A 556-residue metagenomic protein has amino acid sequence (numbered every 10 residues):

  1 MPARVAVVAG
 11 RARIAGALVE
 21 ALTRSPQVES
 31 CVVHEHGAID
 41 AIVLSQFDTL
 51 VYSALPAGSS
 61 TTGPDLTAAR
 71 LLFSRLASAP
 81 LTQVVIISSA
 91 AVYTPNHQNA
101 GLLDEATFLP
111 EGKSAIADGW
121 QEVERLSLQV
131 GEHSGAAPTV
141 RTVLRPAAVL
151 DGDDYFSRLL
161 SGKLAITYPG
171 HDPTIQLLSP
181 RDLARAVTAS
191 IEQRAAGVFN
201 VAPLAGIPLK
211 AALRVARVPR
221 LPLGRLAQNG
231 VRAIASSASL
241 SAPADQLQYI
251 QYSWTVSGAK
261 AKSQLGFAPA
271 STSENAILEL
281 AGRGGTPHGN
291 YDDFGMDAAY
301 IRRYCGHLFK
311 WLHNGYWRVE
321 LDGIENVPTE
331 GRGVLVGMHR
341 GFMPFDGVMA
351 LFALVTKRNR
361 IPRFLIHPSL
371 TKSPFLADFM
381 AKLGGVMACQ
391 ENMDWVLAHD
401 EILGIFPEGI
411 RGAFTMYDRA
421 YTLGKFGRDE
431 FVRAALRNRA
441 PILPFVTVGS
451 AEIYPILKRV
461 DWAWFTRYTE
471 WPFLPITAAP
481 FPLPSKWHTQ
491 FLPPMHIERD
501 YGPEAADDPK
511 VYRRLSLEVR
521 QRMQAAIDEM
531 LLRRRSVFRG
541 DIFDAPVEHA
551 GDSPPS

Functional and structural regions predicted by a protein language model:
A17, A184-A244, G258, E274-G289: Mid/C-terminal beta-alpha module of Rossmann-like enzyme folds, strongest in SDR-family dehydrogenases/epimerases
H36-R75, A79, T94-P95: NAD(P)H-binding glycine-rich loop region in Rossmannoid oxidoreductase-like domains and their noncatalytic homologs
R70-A115, T142: Conserved Rossmann-fold NAD(P)-dependent oxidoreductase catalytic core, especially the SDR/UDP-sugar
E111-T142: Active-site Tyr-X1-5-Lys
Q121, A137, V149-L160, A189-F199 (+1 more regions): Glycine/proline-rich active-site loop of Rossmann-fold NAD(P)-dependent oxidoreductases
S134-Q176, P180: NAD(P)-dependent short-chain dehydrogenase/reductase
A281-F352, R358-N392, R459, P482 (+2 more regions): Membrane-anchoring hydrophobic helices of lipid-metabolizing enzymes
H288-I301, W395-S556: Non-catalytic C-terminal accessory region of glycerolipid acyltransferases and related lyso-lipid remodeling enzymes
